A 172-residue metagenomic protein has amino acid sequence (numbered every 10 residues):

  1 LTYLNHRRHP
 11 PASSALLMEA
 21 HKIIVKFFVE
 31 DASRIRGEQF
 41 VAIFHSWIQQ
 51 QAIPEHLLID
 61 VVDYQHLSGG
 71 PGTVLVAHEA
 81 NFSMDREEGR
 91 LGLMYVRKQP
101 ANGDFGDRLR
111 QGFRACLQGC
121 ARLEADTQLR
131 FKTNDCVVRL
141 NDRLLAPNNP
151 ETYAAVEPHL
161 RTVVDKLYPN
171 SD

Functional and structural regions predicted by a protein language model:
Y3-H6, S13-H45: Short, extreme N-terminal leader segments that mark the start of a protein/domain
A20-V25, F131-P150: Short glycine-rich, basic-tinged beta-strand/loop micro-motifs
F28-M84: N-terminal low-complexity, intrinsically disordered segments
A32-A42, G103-D107, P147-Y153: Short, conserved charged micro-motifs
Q39-I43, W47, A101-D126: Ampiphathic alpha-helical segments that act as solvent-exposed interaction surfaces
I53-L67, R122-N141, Y168-D172: Short glycine-rich, low-complexity/disordered patches
H78-D107: Intrinsically disordered, low-complexity regulatory segments enriched in Ser/Thr/Pro and charged residues
L144-N170: Short, hydrophobic/π-rich interface segment
